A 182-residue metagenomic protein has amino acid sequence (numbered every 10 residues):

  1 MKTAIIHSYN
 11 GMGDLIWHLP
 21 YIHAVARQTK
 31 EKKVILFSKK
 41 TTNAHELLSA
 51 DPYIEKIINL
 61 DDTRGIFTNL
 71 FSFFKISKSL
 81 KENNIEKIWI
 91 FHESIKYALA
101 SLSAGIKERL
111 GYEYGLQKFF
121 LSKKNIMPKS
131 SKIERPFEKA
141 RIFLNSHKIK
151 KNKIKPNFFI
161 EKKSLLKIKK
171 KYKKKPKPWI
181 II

Functional and structural regions predicted by a protein language model:
M1-I182: Catalytic machinery of carbohydrate-active enzymes, primarily nucleotide-sugar-dependent glycosyltransferases
